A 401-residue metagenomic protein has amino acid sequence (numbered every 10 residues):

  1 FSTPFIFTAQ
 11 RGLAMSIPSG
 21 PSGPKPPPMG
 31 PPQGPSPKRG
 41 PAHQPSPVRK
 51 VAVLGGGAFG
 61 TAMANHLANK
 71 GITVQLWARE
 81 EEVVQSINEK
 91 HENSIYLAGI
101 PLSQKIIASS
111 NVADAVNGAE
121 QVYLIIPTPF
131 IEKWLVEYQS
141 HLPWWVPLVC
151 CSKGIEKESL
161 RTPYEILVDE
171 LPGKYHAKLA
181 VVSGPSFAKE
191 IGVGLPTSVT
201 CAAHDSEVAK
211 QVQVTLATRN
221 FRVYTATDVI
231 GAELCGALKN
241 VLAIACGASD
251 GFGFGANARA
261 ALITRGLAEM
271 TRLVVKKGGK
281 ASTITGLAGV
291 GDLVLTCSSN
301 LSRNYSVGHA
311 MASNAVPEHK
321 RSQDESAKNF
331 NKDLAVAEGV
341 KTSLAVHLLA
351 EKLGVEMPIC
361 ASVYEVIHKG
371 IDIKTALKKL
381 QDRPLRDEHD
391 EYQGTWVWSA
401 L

Functional and structural regions predicted by a protein language model:
F1-L13: N-terminal mitochondrial targeting presequence
S16, G20, K25, M29-G30 (+7 more regions): NAD(P)-dependent Rossmann-like dehydrogenase/reductase catalytic/cofactor-binding core
S16, G34-I100, I107-S110, E137: NAD(P)+-binding Rossmann beta1-loop-alpha1 motif at the extreme N-terminus of oxidoreductases
G57, T61, W77, E81 (+20 more regions): Electropositive phosphate-/nucleotide-binding environments in soluble metabolic enzymes
L102, A108-P196, V212-V214: Rossmann-like NAD(P)(H) cofactor-binding subdomain of soluble oxidoreductases
F130, H141, I166, E170-K178 (+1 more regions): Internal alpha-helical scaffold of NAD(P)-dependent oxidoreductase catalytic cores
C150, A177-S183, V223-T227, T285-G286 (+1 more regions): General beta-strand structural signal in soluble alpha/beta enzymes
